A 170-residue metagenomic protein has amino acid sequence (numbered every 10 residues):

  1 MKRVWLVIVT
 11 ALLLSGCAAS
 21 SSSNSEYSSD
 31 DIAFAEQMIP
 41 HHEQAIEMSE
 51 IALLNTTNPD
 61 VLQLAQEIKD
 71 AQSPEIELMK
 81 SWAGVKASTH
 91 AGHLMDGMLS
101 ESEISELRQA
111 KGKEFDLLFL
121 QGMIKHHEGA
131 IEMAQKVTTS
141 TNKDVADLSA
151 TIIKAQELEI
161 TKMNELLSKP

Functional and structural regions predicted by a protein language model:
M1-V7: Bacterial N-terminal signal peptides that target proteins for export
W5, A18-P170: All-alpha RGS (Regulator of G-protein Signaling) helical domain and cognate RGS-like helical scaffolds
L13-G16: C-terminal motif of bacterial Sec signal peptides marking the signal peptidase cleavage site
